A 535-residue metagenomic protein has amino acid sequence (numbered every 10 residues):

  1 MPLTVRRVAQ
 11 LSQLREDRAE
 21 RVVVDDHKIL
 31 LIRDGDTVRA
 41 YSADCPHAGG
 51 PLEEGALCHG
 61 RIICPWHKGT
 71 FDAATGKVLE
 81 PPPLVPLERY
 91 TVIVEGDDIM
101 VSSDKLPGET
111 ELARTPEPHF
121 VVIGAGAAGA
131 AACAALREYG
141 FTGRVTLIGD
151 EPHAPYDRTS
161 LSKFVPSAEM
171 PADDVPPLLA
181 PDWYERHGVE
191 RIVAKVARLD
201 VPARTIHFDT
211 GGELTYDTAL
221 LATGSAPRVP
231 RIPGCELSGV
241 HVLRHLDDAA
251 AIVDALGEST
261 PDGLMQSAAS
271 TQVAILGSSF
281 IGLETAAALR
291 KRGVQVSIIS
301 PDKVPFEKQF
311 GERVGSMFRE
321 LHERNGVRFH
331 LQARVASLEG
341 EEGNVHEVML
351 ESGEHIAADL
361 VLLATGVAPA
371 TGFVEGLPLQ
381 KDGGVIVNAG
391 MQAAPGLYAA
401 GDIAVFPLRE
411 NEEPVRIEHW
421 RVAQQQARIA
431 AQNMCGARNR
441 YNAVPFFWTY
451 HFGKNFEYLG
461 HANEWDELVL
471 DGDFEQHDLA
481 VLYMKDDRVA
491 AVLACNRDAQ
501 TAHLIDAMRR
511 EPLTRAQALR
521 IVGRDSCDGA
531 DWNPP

Functional and structural regions predicted by a protein language model:
M1-C58, I93-L106: N-terminal pre-ligand scaffold of iron-sulfur
V24-D25, T142, D182, R186-F208 (+2 more regions): A Rossmann-like FAD-binding core segment of flavoenzymes
Y41, H346, S352-Q380, K454-P534: C-terminal catalytic lobe of FAD-dependent flavoproteins
L52, P65, D72-D98, S102-V121 (+5 more regions): FAD-binding core/adjacent interface of flavoenzyme oxidoreductases
G76, E236-P261, N344-M349, E354-I429: FAD-site-proximal beta/loop scaffold in flavoenzymes
E117-E190, R228, A286-Q309, H503: Beta1-alpha1 glycine-rich phosphate/pyrophosphate-binding loop at the start of Rossmann-like nucleotide-binding domains
E117-V121, G390, I403-Q500: Mid-to-C-terminal Rossmann-like scaffold of FAD/NAD(P)H-dependent oxidoreductases
A131-R137, A251-F310, V314: Rossmann-like NAD(P)H-binding beta-loop-alpha module
